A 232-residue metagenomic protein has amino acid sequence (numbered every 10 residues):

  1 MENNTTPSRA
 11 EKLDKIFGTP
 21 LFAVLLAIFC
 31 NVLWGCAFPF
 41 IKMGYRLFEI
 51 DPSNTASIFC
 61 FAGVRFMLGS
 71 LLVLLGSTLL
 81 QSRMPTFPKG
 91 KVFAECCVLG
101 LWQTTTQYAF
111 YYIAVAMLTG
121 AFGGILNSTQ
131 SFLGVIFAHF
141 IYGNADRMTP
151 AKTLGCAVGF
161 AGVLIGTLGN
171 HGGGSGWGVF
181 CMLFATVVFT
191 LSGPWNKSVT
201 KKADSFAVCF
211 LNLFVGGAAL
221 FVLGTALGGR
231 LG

Functional and structural regions predicted by a protein language model:
E2-C60, L101, H171-S198, V222: Glycine-/small-residue-enriched transmembrane alpha-helix faces in small-molecule transporters and effluxers
F29, L33-S53, L68, Y108-L118 (+4 more regions): Juxtamembrane C-cap of transmembrane helices in multi-pass membrane transport proteins
G35, G63, M67-L71, F160 (+2 more regions): Small-residue-rich packing faces within the transmembrane alpha-helices of Major Facilitator Superfamily
C60-G63, M67, L71, W102-Q103 (+2 more regions): Specific alpha-helical transmembrane segments that line the substrate/conduction pathway and gating interfaces
V73, S77, I136-F137, M148-L168 (+2 more regions): Hydrophobic transmembrane alpha-helices of multi-pass small-molecule transport proteins
T78-G123, N127, V158, I165: Specific transmembrane alpha-helical segments of multi-pass solute transporters/efflux pumps, especially DMT/EamA
K91-V98, D146-G159, V179-M182, A203-N212: Cytoplasmic-side transmembrane-helix entry/capping segments in multi-pass membrane proteins
G124-N127, G143-I165, G172-V179: Loop-to-transmembrane alpha-helix entry segments
